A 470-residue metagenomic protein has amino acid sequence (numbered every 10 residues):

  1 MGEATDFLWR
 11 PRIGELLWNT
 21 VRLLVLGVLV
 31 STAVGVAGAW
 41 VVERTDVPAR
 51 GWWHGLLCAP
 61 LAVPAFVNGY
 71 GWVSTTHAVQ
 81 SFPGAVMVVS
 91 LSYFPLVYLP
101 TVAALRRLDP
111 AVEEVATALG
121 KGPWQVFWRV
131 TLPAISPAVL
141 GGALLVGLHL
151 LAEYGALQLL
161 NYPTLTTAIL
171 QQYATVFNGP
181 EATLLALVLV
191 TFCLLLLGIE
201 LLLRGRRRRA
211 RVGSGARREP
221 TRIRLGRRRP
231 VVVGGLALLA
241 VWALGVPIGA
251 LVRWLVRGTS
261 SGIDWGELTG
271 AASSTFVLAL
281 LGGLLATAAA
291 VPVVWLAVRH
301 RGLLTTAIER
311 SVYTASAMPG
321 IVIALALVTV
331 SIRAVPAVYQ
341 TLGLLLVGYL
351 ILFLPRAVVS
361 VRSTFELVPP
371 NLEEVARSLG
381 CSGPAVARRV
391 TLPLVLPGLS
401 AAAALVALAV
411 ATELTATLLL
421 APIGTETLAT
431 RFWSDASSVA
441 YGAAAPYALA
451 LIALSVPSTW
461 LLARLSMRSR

Functional and structural regions predicted by a protein language model:
M1-G2, W9-R106, A134-G155, A182-L201 (+6 more regions): Membrane-water interface segments at the C-terminal ends of transmembrane alpha-helices in multi-pass inner-membrane
M1-T5, L160-T166, R207-A216, V252 (+3 more regions): Peri-membrane helix termini and adjoining interfacial loops of integral membrane proteins
N19, T117, Q171, G270 (+4 more regions): Conserved adenine-binding aromatic site and its adjacent loop/helix in ATP-hydrolyzing domains
T45, R106-I135, Y162, H300 (+1 more regions): Short helix-to-coil transition segments within interhelical loops that connect adjacent transmembrane helices
T45-A49, R106-A111, K121-W124, T175-G179 (+6 more regions): Juxtamembrane helix-boundary/capping and inter-helix hinge elements in multi-pass membrane proteins
D109-V112, R208-R217, V291, W295-L304 (+1 more regions): Cytoplasmic membrane-interface regions of multi-pass membrane proteins
L151-F177, T412-Y441: Glycine-rich helix-loop "coupling/hinge" segments at transmembrane-helix boundaries in multipass transporters
G198-L236: Alpha-helical transmembrane segments of integral membrane proteins
